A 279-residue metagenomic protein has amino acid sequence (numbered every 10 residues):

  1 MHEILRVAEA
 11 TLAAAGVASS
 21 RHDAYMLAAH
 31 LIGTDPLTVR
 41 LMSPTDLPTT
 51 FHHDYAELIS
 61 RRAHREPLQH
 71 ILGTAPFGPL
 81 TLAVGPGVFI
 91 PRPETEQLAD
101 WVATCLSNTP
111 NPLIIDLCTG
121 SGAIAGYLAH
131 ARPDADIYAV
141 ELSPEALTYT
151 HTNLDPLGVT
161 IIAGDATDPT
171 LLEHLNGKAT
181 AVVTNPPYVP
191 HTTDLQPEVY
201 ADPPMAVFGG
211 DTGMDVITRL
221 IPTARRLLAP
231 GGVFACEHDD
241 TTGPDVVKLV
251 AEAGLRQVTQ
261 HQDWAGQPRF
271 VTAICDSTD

Functional and structural regions predicted by a protein language model:
M1-R40: Non-catalytic accessory regions of SAM-dependent methyltransferases
L27, R65, T95, I124 (+5 more regions): Residue-level signal for inorganic ion chemistry
A29-T104: Conserved AdoMet
P93-Q196: Conserved SAM/SAH cofactor-binding pocket of Class I
A139, G209, A235: Conserved SAM-binding loop
P187-V216: Mobile active-site "lid"/loop adjacent to the S-adenosyl-L-methionine
T212-A273: Conserved Class I SAM-dependent methyltransferase catalytic core
S277-D279: Flexible, glycine-/basic-rich loop-and-beta segments that form/coincide with the SAM-dependent methyltransferase
